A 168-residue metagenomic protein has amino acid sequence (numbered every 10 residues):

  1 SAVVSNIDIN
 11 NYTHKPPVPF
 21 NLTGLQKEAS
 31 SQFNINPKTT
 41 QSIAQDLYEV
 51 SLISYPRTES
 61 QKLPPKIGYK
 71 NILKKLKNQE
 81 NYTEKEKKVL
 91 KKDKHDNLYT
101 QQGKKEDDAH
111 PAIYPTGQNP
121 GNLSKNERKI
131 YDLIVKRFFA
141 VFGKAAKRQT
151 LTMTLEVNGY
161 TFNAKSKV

Functional and structural regions predicted by a protein language model:
S1-V168: Core catalytic DNA strand-manipulation module of type IA topoisomerases
